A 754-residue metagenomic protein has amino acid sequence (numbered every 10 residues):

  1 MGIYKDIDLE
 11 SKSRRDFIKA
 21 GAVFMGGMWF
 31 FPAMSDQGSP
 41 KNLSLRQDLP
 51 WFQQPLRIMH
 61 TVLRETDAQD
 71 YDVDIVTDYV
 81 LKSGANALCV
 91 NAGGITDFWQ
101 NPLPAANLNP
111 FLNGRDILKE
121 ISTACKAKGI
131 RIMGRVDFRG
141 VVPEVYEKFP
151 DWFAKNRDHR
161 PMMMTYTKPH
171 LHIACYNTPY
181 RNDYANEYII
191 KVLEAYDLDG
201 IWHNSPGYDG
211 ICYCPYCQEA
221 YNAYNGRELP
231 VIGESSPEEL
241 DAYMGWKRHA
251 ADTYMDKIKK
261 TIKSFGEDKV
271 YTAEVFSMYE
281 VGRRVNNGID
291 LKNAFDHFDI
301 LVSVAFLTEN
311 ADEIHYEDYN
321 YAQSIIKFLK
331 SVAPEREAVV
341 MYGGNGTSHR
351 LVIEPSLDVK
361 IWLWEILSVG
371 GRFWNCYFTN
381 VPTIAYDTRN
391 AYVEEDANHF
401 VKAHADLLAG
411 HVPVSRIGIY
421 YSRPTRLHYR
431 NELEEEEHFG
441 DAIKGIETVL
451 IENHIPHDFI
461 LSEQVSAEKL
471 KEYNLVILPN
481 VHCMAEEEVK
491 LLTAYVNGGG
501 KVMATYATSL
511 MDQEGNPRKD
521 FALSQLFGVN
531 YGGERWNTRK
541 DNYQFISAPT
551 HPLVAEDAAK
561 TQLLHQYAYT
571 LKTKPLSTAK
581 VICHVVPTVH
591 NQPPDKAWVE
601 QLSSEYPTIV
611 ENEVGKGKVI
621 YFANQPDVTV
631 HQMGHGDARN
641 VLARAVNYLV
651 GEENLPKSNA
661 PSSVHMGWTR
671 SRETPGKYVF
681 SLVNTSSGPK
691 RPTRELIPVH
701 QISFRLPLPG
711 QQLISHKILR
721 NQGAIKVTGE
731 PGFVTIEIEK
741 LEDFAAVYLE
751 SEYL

Functional and structural regions predicted by a protein language model:
M1-S13: N-terminal secretory signal peptides
E10, D16-Q37: N-terminal export signals
E10, P32-P55: C-terminal segment of N-terminal export signals and the immediately downstream linker at the start of the mature
I58, N86-V90, E120-M164, W202: Glycine-rich, aromatic-flanked loop segments that form ligand/cofactor-binding clefts across common enzyme folds
S83-R115, V141-P150, G210-Y221, N286-I289 (+2 more regions): Aromatic-lined carbohydrate-binding/catalytic grooves of carbohydrate-active enzymes
R139-Y196, V231-M244: Active-site-adjacent "subsite" loops/lids of carbohydrate-active enzymes
Y180-A294: Active-site neighborhood of glycoside hydrolase catalytic domains
L240-D241, G245-S277, F295-L754: Carbohydrate-binding surfaces of carbohydrate-active enzymes
